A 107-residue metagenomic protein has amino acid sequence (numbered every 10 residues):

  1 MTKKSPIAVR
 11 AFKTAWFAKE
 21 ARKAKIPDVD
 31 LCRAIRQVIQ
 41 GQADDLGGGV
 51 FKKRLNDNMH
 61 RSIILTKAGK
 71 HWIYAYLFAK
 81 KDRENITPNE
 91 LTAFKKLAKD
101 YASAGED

Functional and structural regions predicted by a protein language model:
M1-I26: Arg/Lys-rich, positively charged N-terminal/basic patches that mediate binding to nucleic acids
M1-K3, K23, V29-C32, Q42-D45 (+1 more regions): Polybasic/polar functional segments that serve as interface/processing modules
K4, A15, V29, G49 (+3 more regions): Surface-exposed loop/turn and secondary-structure junction residues enriched for glycine/proline
A15-W16, A21, I35-I39, L55-D57 (+1 more regions): Generic secondary-structure microfeatures
I26-Q40, N85-L97: Short, charge- and proline-biased low-complexity linear segments that act as flexible interaction/docking motifs
G41-R83: Basic/aromatic recognition patch in beta-strand/loop cores that engages polyanionic ligands
K67-D107: Enriched for short, Lys/Arg-rich terminal
